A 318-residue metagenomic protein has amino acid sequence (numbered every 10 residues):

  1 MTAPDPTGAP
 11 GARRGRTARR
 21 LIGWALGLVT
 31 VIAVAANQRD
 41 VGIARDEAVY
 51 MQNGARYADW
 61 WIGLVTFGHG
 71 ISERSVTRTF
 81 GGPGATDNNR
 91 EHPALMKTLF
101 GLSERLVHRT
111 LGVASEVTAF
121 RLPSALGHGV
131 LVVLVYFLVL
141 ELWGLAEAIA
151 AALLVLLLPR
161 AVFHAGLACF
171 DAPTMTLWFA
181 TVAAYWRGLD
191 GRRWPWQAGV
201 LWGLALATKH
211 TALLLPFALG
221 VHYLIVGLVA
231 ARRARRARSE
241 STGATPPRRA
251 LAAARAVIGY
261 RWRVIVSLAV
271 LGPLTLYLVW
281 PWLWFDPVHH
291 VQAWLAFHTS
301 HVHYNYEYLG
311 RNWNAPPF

Functional and structural regions predicted by a protein language model:
M1-A33, V130-V133, L140, G227-L228 (+2 more regions): Start-transfer (signal-anchor) and selected internal transmembrane alpha helices of multi-pass inner/ER membrane
R19-R20, W24, A114-S115, V135-L157 (+2 more regions): Transmembrane-helix signature of polytopic, membrane-embedded enzymes that assemble or transfer cell-envelope glycans
A44, F163-P173: Short acidic/glycine- and proline-prone juxtamembrane loop motifs at membrane-interface regions of multi-pass membrane
Y50-N53, A58-G63, H92, T98 (+1 more regions): Transmembrane-lumen/periplasm boundary regions of multi-pass, lipid-linked membrane glycan transferases
T118, L122-L142, A180, A184: Transmembrane-helix motifs of polytopic, lipid-linked glycan transferases
L142, T181-W196, A205, G227: Membrane-interface transmembrane helices that cradle and orient dolichyl/undecaprenyl
A151-L156, A183, W202, L206 (+1 more regions): Short helix- or helix-capping micro-motifs that position conserved polar/aromatic residues at function-defining sites
W196-A198, T211-A230: Transmembrane-embedded, aromatic-rich helix segments that form part of the hydrophobic channel/pocket engaging
